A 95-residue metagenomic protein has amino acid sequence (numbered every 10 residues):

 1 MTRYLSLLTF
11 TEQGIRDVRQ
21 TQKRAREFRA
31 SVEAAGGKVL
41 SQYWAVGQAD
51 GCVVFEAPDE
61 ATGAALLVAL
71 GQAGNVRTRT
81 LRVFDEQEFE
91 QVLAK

Functional and structural regions predicted by a protein language model:
M1-E33, K38, V46-A49, A61 (+2 more regions): Short S/T/G/P-rich N-terminal loop/turn motif that feeds into the first structured element of a domain
T9, V54-E56: Short hydrophobic/aromatic beta-strand micro-patches that form the beta-sheet surface supporting nucleotide- or nucleic
G36-Y43, T78-T80: A short linear hydrophobic-aromatic micro-motif
A57-Q87: An amphipathic, aromatic/His-enriched active-site/gating alpha helix that lines ligand/cofactor pockets
